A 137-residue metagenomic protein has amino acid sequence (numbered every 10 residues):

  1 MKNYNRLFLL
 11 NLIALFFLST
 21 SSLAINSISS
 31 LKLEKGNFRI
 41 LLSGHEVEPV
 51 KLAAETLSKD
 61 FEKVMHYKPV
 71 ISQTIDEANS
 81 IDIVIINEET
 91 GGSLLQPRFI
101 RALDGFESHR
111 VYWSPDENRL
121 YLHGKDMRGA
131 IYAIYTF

Functional and structural regions predicted by a protein language model:
M1-L10: Bacterial N-terminal signal peptides that target proteins for export
L10-T20: Bacterial N-terminal signal peptides
A24-F137: Contiguous, structured surface segment used for ligand recognition
